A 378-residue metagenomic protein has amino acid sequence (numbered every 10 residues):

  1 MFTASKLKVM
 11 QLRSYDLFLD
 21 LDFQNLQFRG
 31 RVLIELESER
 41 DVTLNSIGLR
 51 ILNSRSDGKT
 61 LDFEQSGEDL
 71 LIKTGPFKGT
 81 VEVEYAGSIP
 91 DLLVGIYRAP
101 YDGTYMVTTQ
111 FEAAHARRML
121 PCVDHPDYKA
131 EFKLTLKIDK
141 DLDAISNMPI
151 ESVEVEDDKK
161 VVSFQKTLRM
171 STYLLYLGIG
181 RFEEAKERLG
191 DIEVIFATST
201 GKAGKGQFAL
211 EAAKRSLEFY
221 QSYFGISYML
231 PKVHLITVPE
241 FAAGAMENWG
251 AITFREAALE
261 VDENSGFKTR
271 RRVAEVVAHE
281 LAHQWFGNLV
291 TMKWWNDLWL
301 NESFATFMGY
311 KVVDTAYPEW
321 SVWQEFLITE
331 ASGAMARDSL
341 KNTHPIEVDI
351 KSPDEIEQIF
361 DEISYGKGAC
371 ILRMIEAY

Functional and structural regions predicted by a protein language model:
M1-K232, A257, F360-E362: Acidic/His-enriched low-complexity segments
F164, F196-Y378: Hydrophobic alpha-helical and helix-loop surface patches within well-folded domains that function as non-catalytic
